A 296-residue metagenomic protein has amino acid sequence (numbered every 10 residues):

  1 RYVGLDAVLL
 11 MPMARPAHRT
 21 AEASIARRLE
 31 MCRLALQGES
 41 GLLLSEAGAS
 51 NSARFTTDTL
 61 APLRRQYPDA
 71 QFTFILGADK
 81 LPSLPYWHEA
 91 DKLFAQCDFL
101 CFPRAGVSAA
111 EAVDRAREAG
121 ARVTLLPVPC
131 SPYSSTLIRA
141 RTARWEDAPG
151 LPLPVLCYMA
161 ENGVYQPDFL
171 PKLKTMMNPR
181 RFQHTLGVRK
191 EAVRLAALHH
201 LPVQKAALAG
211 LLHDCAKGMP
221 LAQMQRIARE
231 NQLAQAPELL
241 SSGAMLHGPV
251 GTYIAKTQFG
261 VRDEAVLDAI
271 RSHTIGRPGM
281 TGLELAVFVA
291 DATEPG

Functional and structural regions predicted by a protein language model:
R1-D168: Nucleotidyltransferase catalytic core that binds NTPs
P62, E191-R194: Solvent-exposed, charged/polar functional surfaces in cytosolic regulatory/catalytic domains
I75, A121-V123, M176-N178, A236-E238: A short, structure-level motif marking secondary-structure boundaries and short turns
L173-M176, H184, V193-G296: Divalent metal-dependent catalytic cores for phosphoryl transfer on phosphate-bearing substrates
